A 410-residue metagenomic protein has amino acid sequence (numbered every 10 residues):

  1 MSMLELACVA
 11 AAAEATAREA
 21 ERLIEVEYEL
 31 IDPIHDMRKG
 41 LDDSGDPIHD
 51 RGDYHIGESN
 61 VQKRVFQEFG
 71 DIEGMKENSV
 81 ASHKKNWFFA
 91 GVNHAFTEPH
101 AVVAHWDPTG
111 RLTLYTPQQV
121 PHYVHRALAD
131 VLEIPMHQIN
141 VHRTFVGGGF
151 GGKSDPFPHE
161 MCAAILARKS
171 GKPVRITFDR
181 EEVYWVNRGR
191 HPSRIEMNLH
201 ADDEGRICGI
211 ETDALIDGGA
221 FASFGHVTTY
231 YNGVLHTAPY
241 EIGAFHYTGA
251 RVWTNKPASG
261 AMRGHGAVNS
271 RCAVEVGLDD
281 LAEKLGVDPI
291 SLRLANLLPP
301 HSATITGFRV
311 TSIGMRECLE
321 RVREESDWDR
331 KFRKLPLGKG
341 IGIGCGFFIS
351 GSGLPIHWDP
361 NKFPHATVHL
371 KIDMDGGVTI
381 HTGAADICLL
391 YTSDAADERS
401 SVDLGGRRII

Functional and structural regions predicted by a protein language model:
M1-A127, Y230-A244, S259, E317-P355: Extended, polar/acidic
M1-L6, M161, S170, D179-W185: Aromatic/His-enriched, Gly/Pro-containing loop or helix-boundary segments that lie immediately adjacent to catalytic
S2, T16-D36, K85, V120 (+5 more regions): Gly/Pro-rich active-site capping loops and adjacent beta-alpha segments that organize cofactor/substrate pockets
L6-A7, F145-K153, E181-V186, L298-T311 (+1 more regions): Conserved short loop/turn motifs at secondary-structure junctions
L6-E27, V103-V146, F150-S170, T229-Y230 (+5 more regions): Alpha-helical support elements that line or immediately flank enzyme active sites and cofactor-binding pockets
G151-H159, R188-S193, A303-M315, G351-P360: Short glycine/threonine-rich loop-to-helix capping motif typified by GTGT followed within a few residues by an Asp-Pro
I290, L294-S326: Amphipathic alpha-helical substructures
A395-D397, S401-I410: Positively charged, low-complexity/disordered segments
